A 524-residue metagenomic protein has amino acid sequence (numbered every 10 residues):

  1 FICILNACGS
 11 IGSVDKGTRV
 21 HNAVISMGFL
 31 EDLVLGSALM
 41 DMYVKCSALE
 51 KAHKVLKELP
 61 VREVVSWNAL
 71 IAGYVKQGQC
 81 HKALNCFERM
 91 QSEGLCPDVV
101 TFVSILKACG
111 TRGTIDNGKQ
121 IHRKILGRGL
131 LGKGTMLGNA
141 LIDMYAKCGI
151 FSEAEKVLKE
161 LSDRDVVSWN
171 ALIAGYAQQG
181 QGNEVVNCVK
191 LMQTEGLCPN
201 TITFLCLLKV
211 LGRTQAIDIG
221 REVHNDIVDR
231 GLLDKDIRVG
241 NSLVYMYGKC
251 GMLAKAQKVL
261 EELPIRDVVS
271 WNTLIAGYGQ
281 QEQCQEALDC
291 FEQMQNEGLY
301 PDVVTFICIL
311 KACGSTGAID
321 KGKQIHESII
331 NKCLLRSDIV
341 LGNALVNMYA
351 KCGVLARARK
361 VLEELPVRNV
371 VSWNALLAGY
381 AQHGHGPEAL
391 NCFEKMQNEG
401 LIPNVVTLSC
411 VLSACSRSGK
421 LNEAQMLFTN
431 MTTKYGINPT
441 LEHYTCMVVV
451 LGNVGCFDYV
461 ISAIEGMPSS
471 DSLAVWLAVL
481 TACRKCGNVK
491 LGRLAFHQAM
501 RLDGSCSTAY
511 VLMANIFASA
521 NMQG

Functional and structural regions predicted by a protein language model:
F1-I4, G17, D32, G36-S37 (+42 more regions): Pentatricopeptide repeat
G12, G28, L59, E63 (+17 more regions): Inter-helix linker motif
R19, K76-H81, R89-Q91, Q120-H122 (+9 more regions): Intrinsically disordered, low-complexity repeat/linker tracts enriched for polar/charged residues
M40-M42, L59, M90, M144 (+13 more regions): Methionine-biased hydrophobic packing positions in alpha-helices, especially within tandem helical repeat solenoids
K156, S462-P468, L477, K490-V511 (+2 more regions): Accessory end-domains appended to solenoid repeat scaffolds used in host defense
